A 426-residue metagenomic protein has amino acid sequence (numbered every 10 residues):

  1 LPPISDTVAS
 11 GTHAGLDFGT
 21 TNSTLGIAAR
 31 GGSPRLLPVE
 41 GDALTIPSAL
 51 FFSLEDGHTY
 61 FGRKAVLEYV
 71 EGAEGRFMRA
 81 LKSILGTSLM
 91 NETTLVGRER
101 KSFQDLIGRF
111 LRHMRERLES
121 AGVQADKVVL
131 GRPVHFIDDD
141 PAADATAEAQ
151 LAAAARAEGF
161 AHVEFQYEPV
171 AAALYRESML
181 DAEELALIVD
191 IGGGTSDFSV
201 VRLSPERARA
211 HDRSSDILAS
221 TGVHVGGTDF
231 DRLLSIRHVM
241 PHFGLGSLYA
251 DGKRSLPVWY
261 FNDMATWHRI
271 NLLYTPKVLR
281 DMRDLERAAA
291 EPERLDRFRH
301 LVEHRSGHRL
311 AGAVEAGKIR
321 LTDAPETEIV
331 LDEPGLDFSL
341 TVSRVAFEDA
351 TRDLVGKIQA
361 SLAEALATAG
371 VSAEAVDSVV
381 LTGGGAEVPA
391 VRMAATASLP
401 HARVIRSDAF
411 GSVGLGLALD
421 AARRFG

Functional and structural regions predicted by a protein language model:
L1-L44, A65-I188, R202-V223, F338-A363 (+3 more regions): N-terminal phosphate-binding loop and flanking beta/alpha elements of the actin-like ATPase fold
T21, G194-S196: Conserved Rossmann-like nucleotide-cofactor binding loop
T45, R202-E333: Phosphate-binding glycine-rich/basic clefts of nucleotide- and phosphate-handling proteins, predominantly
L50: N-terminal phosphate/diphosphate-binding loop that engages ATP/GTP or pyrophosphate donors across diverse enzyme folds
M90-N91, S120, Q124, G244-L248 (+3 more regions): Intrinsically disordered or highly flexible coil/loop and linker segments, enriched in small and charged/polar residues
I236-L245, A397, H401, L419 (+1 more regions): Short, well-ordered loop/turn and helix-capping segments at boundaries between secondary-structure elements and domains
